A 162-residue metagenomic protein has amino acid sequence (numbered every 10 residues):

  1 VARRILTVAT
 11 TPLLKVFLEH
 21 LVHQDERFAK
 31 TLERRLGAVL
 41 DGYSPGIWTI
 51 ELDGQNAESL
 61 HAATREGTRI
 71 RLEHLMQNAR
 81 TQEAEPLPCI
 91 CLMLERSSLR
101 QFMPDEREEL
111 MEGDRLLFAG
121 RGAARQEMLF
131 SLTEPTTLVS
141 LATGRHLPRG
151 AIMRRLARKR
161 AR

Functional and structural regions predicted by a protein language model:
V1-R162: Cytosolic regulatory domains of K+ homeostasis systems
